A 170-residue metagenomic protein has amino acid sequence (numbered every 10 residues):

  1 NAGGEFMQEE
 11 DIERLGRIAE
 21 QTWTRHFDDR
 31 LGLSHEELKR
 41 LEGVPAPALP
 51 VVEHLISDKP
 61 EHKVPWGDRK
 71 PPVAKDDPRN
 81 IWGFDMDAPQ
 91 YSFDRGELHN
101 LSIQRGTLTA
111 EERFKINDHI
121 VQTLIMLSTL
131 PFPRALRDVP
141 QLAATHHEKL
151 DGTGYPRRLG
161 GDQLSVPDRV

Functional and structural regions predicted by a protein language model:
N1-V170: Metal-dependent catalytic cores of enzymes that make or break cyclic nucleotides and related phosphoester linkages
